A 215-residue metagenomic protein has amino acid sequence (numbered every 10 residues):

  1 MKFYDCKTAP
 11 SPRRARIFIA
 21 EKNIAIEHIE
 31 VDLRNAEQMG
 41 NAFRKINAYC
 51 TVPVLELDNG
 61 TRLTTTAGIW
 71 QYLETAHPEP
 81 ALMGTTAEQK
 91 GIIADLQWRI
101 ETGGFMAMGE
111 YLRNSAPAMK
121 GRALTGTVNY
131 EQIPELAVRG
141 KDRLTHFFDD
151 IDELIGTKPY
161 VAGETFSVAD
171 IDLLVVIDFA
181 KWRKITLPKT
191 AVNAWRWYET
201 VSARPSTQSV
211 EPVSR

Functional and structural regions predicted by a protein language model:
M1-E131: GST-like domain detector, emphasizing the conserved glutathione-binding G-site in the N-terminal thioredoxin-like
A20, K181, A203: Short polybasic/polar patches that bind polyanions
L33-R34, A194, R215: Conserved beta-strand edge residues that scaffold enzyme active sites
L55, I93, I151, D170 (+1 more regions): Residue-level signal for nonpolar/aromatic packing positions in well-ordered secondary structure
E74, P78, G156, S202-A203: Residues at helix-coil transition
T102-E199: GST-like fold's C-terminal all-alpha helical module
V138-L144, A203-R215: Charged/polar, low-hydrophobicity segments characteristic of intrinsically disordered regions and flexible loops
